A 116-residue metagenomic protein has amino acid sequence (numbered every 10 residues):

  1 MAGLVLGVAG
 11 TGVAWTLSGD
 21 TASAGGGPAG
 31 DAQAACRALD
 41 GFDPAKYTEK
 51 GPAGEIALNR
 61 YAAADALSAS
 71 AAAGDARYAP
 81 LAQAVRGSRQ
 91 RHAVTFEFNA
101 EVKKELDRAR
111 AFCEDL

Functional and structural regions predicted by a protein language model:
M1-G3: N-terminal export and membrane-targeting signals
A9-A32: C-terminal region of N-terminal signal peptides and the immediate post-cleavage residues of exported proteins
G19-A24, G41-Y47, A63-S68: Short, charged, low-complexity loops and linkers
A29-K50: Short terminal alpha-helical segments
G51-E55: Extracellular disulfide-rich cysteine clusters
L58-L116: Extracytosolic low-complexity repeat regions of secreted or lipid-anchored proteins
